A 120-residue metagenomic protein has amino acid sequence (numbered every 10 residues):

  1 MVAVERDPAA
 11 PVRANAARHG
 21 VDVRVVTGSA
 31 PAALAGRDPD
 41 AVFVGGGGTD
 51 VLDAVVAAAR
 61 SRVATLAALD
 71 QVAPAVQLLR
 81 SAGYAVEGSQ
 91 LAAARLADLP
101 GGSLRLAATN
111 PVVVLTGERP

Functional and structural regions predicted by a protein language model:
M1-V2, R62: Short beta-strand element of Class I
V2-F43, T49-D50: S-adenosyl-L-methionine
A10, D53, A73: Alpha-helical elements of the RecA-like P-loop NTPase motor core of helicases
V44-G45, A64: Glycine- and other small-residue-rich loops at beta-strand/loop junctions that grip anionic moieties
G47-A58: A short, conserved alpha-helix within the catalytic core of class I
V56-P111: C-terminal substrate-binding/active-site "lid" region of AdoMet-derived donor-dependent transferases
V114: Short hydrophobic/aromatic beta-strand element in the GNAT-like acyltransferase core that lines or flanks the acyl-donor
G117-P120: C-terminal lobe and adjacent flexible extensions of AdoMet/dcAdoMet transferase-like proteins
